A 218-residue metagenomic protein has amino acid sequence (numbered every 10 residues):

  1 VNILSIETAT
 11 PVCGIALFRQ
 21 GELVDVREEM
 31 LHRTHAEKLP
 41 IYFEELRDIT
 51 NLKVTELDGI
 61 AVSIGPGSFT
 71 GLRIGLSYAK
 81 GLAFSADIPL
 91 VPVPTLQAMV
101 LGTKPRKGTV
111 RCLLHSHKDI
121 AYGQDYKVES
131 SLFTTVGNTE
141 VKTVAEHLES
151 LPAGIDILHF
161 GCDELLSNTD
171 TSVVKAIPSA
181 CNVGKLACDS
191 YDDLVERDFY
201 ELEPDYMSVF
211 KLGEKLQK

Functional and structural regions predicted by a protein language model:
V1-L23, T34-E37, V91-K218: Oxyanion-binding and handling regions
D25-E28: Short amphipathic
H35-T50, L96: Short, well-ordered amphipathic alpha-helical segments that serve as non-catalytic structural scaffolds within diverse
F43-D58, H147-I155: Phosphate/pyrophosphate-binding loops at sites that engage ATP/ADP/AMP, CoA/4′-phosphopantetheine, polyphosphate
L52, I88, G108: Short glycine/serine/threonine/alanine-rich loop segments
G59-L90, T95: DPxDG-like acidic metal-binding loop motif
